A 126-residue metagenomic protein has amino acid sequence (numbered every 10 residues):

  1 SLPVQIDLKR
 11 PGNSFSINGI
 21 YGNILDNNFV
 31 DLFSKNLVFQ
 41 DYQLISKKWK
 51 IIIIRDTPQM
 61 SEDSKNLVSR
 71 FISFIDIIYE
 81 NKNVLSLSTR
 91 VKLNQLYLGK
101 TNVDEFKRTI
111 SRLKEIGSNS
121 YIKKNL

Functional and structural regions predicted by a protein language model:
S1-P3: Long, charge-dense, solvent-exposed interaction surfaces that engage phosphate-rich ligands
I6-I77: Conserved helicase/translocase motor-coupling segment
K50-L126: Terminal-proximal interaction/regulatory segments of ATP-powered molecular machines
